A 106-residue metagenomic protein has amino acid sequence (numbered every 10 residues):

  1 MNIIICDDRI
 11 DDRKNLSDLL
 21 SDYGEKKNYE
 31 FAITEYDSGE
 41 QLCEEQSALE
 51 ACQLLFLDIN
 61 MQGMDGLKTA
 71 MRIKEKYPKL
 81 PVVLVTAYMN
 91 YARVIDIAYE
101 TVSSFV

Functional and structural regions predicted by a protein language model:
I10-T34: Two-component/phosphorelay signaling modules centered on CheY-like receiver
E35-L54: Acidic, metal-coordinating helix/loop segments flanking the phosphotransfer/catalytic sites of two-component signaling
S38, D65-K68: Acidic catalytic/metal-coordinating carboxylates
E44, L67-P78: Short amphipathic alpha-helix used as the core "switch/output" element in two-component signaling
A51-Q53, Y77-P81: His-Asp phosphorelay/catalytic-motif detector in bacterial-type signaling
I59-M61: Receiver (REC) domain active-site loop signature in two-component systems and cognate sites in sensor histidine kinases
K68, R72, M89-F105: Alpha4 helix (beta4-alpha4-beta5 surface) of REC/receiver domains from two-component response regulators
